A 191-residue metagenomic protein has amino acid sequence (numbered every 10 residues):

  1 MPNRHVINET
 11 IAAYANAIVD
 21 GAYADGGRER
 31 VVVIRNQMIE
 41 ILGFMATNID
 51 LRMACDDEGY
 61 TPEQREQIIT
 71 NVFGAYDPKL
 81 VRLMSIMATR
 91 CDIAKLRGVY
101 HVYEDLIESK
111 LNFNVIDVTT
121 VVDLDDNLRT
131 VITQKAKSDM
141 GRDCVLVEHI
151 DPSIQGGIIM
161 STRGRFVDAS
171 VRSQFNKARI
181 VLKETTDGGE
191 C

Functional and structural regions predicted by a protein language model:
M1-C191: Elongated, mostly alpha-helical coiled-coil "stalk/stator" tethers of large membrane protein machines
